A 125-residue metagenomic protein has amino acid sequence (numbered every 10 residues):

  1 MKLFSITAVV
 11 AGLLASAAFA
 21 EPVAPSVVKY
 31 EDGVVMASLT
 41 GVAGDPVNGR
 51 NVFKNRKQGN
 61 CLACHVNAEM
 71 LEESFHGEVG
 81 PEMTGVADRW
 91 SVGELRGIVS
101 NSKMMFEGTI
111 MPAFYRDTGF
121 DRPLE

Functional and structural regions predicted by a protein language model:
K2-V9: Sec-dependent signal peptide recognition, specifically the positively charged N-region followed immediately by
A15-A17: N-terminal signal peptide c-region/cleavage motif recognized by signal peptidases
P22-R56: Electrostatic cytochrome c docking/interface patches
V42-A43, V52, V66-N101, I110-E125: Gly/Gly-Pro-rich "capping" loops immediately C-terminal to redox-active cysteine motifs in periplasmic/lumenal
R56-N60, A68: Short pre-active-site segment immediately N-terminal to redox-active cysteine/selenocysteine motifs in thiol-based
Q58, N101-M105: Glycine-rich, acidic and aromatic/proline-enriched surface loops and short helix-turn segments that act as binding
N60, S91, E107: Short phosphate-engaging motifs
A63: Short, cysteine/histidine-rich loop/knuckle motifs that typically chelate Zn2+
